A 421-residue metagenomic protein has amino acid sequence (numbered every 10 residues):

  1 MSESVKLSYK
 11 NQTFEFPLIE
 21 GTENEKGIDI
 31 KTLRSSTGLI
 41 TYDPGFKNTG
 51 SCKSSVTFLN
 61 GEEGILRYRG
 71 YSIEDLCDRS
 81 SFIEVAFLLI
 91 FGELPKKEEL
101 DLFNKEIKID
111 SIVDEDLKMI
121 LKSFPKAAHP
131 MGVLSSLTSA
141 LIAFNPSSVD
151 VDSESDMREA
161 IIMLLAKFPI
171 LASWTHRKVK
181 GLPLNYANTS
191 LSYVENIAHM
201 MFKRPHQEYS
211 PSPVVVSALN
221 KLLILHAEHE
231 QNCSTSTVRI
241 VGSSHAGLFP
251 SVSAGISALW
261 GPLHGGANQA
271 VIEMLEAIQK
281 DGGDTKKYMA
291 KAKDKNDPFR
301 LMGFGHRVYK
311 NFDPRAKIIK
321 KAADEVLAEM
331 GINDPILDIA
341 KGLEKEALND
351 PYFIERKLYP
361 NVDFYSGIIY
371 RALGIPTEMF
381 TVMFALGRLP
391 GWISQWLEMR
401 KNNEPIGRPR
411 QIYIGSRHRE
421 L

Functional and structural regions predicted by a protein language model:
M1-L421: Non-transmembrane, aqueous-exposed alpha-helical and coiled segments at domain scale
